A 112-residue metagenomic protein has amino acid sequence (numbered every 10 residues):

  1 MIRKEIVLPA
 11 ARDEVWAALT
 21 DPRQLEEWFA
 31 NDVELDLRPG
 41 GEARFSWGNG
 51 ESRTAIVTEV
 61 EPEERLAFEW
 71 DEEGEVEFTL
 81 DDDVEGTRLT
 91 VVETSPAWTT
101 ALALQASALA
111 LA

Functional and structural regions predicted by a protein language model:
M1-D13, E77, D82-V92, A106-S107: Aromatic-glycine hotspot motif
M1-E34: Hydrophobic ligand-binding cavity/cleft-lining segments
W16-L19, W28-F29, W70, A97-L102: Tryptophan-centric aromatic hotspots in well-structured domains and transmembrane helices
T20-D21, A30, P62, S107-L111: Residues at helix-coil transition
L25, L35, A67, A108-L111: Generic macromolecular interface patches on structured domains
E34-P39, R44-P96: Hydrophobic-ligand binding "helix-grip"
T94-A112: A conserved amphipathic terminal alpha-helix motif
